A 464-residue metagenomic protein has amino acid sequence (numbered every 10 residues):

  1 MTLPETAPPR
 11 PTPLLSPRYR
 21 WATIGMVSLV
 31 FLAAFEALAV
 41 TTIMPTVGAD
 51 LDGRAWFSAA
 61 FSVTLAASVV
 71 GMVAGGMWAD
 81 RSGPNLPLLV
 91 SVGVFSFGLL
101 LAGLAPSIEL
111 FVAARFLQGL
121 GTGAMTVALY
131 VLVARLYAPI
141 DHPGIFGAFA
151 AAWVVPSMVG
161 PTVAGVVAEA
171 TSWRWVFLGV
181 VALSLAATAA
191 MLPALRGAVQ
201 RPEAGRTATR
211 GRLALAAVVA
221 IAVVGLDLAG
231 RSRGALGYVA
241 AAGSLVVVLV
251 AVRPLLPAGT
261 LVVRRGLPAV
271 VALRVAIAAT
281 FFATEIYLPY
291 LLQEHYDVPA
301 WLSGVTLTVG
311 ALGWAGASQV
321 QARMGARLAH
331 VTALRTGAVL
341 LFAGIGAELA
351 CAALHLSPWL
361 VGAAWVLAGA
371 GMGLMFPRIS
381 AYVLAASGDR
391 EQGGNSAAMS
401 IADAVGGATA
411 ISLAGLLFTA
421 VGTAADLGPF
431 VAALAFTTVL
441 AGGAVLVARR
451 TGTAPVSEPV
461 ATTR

Functional and structural regions predicted by a protein language model:
M1-R18, Q200-P202, R449-R464: Intrinsic disorder in cytosolic terminal tails and internal cytosolic loops of multi-pass membrane transporters
Y19-T42, A55, F61-V63, A67-A74 (+4 more regions): 12-transmembrane solute porter fold
G48, D52, A105, G121 (+4 more regions): Short helix-loop-helix connector
A49-D50, D80-R81, G103-P106, R135-A138 (+5 more regions): Membrane-helix boundary and inter-helical linker elements of multi-pass secondary transporters
F61-V63, A113-A124, R174-A186, G237-S244 (+1 more regions): Structural signature of hydrophobic alpha-helical transmembrane segments
V69, A74-G75, A79-R206: Helix-loop-helix hairpins in multi-pass membrane proteins, especially solute transporters
V166-V181, L226-G237, P299, L416-V439: A membrane-interface helix-boundary motif in multi-pass transporters
E169-R274, T280: Hydrophobic transmembrane-helix bundles of small-molecule transporters
